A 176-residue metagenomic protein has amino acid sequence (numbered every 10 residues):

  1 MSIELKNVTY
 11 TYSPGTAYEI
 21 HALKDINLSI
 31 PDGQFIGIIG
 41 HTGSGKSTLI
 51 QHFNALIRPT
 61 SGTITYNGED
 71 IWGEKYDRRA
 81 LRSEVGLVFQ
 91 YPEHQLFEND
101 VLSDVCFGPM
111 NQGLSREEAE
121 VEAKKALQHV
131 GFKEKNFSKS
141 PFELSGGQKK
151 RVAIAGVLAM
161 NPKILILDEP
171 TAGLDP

Functional and structural regions predicted by a protein language model:
I39-H41: The feature captures the beta-strand-to-loop junction immediately N-terminal to the Walker
N54: Helix-to-loop junction immediately C-terminal to a conserved catalytic motif
G62-G73, L81: Conserved ABC transporter NBD signature motif
E117-K135: Conserved ABC ATPase "signature" region
S140-L144, Q148: Conserved ABC ATPase signature
N161: Conserved catalytic motifs of ABC-family nucleotide-binding domains
L165-D168: Catalytic Walker B motif of ABC-type/P-loop ATPase nucleotide-binding domains
